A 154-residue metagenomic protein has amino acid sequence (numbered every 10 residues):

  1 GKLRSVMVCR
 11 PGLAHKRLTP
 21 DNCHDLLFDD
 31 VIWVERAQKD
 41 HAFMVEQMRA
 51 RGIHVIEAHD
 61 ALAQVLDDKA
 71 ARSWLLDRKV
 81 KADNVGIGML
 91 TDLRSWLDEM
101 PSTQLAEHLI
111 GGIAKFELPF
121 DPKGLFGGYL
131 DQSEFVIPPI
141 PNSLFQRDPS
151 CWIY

Functional and structural regions predicted by a protein language model:
G1-Y154: The feature marks the mature, well-folded catalytic cores of soluble enzymes
